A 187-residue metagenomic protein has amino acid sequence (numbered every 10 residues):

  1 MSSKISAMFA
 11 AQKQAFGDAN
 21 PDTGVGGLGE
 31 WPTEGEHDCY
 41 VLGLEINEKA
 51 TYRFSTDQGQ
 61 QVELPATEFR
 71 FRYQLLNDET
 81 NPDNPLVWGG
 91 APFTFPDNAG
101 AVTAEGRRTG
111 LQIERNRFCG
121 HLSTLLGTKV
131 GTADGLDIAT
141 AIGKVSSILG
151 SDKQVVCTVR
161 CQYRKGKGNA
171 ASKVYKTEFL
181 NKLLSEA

Functional and structural regions predicted by a protein language model:
M1-A187: Short beta-rich binding modules
